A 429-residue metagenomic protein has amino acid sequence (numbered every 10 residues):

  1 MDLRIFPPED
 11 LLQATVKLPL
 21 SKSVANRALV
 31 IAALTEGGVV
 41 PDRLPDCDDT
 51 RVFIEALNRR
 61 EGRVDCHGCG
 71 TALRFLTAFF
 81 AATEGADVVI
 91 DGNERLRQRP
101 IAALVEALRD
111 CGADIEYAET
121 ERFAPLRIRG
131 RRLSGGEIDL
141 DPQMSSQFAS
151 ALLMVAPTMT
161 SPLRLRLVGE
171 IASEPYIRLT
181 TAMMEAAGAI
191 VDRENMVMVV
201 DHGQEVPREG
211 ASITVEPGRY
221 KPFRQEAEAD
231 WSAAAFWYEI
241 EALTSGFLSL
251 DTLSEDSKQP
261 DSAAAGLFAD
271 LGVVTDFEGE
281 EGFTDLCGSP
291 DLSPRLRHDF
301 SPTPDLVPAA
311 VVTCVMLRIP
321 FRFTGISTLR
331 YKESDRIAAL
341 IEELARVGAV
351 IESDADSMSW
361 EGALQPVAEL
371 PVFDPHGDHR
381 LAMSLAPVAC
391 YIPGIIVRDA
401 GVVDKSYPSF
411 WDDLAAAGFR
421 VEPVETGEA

Functional and structural regions predicted by a protein language model:
M1-A429: Short, structured segments at the rim of ligand-binding sites
